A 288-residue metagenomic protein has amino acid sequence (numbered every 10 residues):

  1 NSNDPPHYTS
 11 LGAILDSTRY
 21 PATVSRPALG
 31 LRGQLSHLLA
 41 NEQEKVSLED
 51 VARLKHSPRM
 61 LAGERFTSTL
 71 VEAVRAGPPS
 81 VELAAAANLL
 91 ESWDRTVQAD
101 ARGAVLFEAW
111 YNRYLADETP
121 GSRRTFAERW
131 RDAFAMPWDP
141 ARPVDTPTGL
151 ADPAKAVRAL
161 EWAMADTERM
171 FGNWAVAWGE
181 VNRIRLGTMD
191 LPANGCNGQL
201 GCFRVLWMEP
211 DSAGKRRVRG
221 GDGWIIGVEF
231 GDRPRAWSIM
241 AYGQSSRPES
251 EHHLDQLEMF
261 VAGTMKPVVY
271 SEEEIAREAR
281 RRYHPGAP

Functional and structural regions predicted by a protein language model:
N1-P288: C-terminal/peripheral segments of proteins
